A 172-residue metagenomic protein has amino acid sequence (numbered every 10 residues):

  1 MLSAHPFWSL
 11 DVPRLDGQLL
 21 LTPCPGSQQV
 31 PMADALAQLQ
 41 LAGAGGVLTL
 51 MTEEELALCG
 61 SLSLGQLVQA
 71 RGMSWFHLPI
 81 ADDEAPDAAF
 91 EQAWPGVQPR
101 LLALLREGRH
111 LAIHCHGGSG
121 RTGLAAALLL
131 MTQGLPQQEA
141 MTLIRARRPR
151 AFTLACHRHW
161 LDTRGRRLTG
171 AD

Functional and structural regions predicted by a protein language model:
M1-A112, L124-D172: Cys-dependent protein tyrosine phosphatase-like superfamily
C115: Short cysteine clusters
G118: Conserved G/P- and acidic residue-centered "switch" motifs that form tight phosphate/ATP-binding loops in soluble
R121: Conserved SAM/SAH-binding loop-helix junction of Class I S-adenosyl-L-methionine-dependent methyltransferases
